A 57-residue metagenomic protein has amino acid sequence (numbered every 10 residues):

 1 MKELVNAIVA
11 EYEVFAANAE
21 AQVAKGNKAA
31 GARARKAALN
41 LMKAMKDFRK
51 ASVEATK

Functional and structural regions predicted by a protein language model:
M1-K57: Mobile acidic interaction elements
